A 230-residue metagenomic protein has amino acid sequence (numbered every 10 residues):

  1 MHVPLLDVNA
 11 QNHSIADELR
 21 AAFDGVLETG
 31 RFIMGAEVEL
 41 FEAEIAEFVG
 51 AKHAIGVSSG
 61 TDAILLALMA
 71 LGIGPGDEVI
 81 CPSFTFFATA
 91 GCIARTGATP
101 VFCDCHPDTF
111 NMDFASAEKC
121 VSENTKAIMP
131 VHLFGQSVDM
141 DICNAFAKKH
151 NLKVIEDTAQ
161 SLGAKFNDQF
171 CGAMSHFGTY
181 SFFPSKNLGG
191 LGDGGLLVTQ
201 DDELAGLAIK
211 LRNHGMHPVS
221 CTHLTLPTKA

Functional and structural regions predicted by a protein language model:
M1-R31, A36: N-terminal "arm"/small-domain region of PLP-dependent enzymes with the aminotransferase-like
R31-E78, C92-T96, F102-D104, Q169: Phosphate-binding glycine-rich loop
A43, D141-N144, D193: Active-site phosphate/pyrophosphate- and oxyanion-stabilizing loops and adjacent acidic/basic residues in soluble
M69-S161, K165: PLP-dependent aminotransferase-like
S161-N167, M174-L224: Active-site region of PLP-dependent enzymes
T225-A230: A short, hydrophobic C-terminal helix/tail in secreted or cell-surface proteins
